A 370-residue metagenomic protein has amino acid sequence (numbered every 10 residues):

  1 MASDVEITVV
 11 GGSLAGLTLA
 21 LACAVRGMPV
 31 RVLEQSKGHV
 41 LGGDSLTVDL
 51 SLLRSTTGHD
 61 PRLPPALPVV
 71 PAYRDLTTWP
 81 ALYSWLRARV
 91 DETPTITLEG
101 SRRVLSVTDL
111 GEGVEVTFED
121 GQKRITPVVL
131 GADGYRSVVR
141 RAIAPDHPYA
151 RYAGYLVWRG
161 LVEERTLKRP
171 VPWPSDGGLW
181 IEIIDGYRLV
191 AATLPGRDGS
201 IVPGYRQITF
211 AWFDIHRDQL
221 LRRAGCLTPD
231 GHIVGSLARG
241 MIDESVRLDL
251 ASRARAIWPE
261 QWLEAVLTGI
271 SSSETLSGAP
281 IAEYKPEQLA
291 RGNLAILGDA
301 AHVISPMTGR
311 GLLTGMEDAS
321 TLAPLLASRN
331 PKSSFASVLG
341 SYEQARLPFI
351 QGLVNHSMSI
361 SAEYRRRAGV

Functional and structural regions predicted by a protein language model:
A2-E6, V25, P65-V70, A256 (+7 more regions): C-terminal helical "tail/cap" subdomain of flavin- and related membrane-associated enzymes
V5-R31: N-terminal Rossmann-like FAD-binding beta1-loop-alpha1 element of flavoenzymes
I7, V30, K123, P127-V129 (+1 more regions): Hydrophobic "anchor" residues on beta-strands that sit immediately upstream of conserved functional sites
V10-G11, L33-E34, A132, L297-D299: Active-site flanking residues adjacent to catalytic metal/cofactor-binding acidic residues
A15, G38, R136: Conserved Rossmann-like nucleotide-cofactor binding loop
A24-P29, L33-T95, S101, L105: Active-site-adjacent segment of FAD-dependent monooxygenases/related oxidoreductases
Y73, R87-T93, T97-R255: Conserved FAD-binding catalytic core of PHBH/FMO-like flavoproteins
S277-V303: FAD-binding beta-loop-beta segment adjacent to the flavin cofactor pocket
